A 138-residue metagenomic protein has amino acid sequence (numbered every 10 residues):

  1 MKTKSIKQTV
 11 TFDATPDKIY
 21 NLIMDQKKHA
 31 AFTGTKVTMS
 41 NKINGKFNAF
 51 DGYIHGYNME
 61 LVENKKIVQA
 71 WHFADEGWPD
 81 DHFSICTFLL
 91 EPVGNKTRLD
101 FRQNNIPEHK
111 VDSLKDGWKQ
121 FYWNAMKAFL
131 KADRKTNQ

Functional and structural regions predicted by a protein language model:
M1-T38: Hydrophobic ligand-binding cavity/cleft-lining segments
T3-S5, D100-N105: A short small-residue
T3-S5, F83, K96: A general secondary-structure signal for short beta-strands and their flanking turns/coil in non-transmembrane regions
K7, D13-A14, G45-F50, S113: Alpha-helical scaffold segments that form or flank carboxylate-/histidine-based iron centers
I19-Y20, H29, F47, N58 (+4 more regions): Hydrophobic pocket/interface hotspot
N21-A31, E63, K119-N124, A128-A132: Short, intrinsically disordered, mixed-charge
A30-A31, T38, N48, G52-G94 (+1 more regions): Hydrophobic-ligand binding "helix-grip"
N105-Q138: A conserved amphipathic terminal alpha-helix motif
